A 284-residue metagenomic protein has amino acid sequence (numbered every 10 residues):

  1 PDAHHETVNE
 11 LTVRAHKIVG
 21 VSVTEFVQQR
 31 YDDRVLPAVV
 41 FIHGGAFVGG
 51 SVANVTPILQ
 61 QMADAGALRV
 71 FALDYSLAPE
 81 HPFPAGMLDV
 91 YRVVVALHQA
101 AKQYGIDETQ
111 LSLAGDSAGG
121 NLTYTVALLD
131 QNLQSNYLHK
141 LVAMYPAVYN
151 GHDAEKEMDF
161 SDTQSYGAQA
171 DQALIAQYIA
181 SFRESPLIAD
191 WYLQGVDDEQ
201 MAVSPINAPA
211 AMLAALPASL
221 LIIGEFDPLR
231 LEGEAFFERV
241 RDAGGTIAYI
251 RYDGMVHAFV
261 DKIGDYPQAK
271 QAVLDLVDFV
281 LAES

Functional and structural regions predicted by a protein language model:
P1-A3: N-terminal targeting or regulatory segments adjacent to alpha/beta-hydrolase or S9 domains
T7-S284: Alpha/beta-hydrolase superfamily serine-hydrolase fold, recognizing
